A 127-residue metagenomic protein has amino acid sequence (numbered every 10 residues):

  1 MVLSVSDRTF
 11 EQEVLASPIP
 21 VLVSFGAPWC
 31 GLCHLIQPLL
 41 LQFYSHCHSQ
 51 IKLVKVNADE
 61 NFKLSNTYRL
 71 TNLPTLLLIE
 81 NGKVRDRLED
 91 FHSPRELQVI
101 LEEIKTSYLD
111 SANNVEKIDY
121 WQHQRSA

Functional and structural regions predicted by a protein language model:
L3-P20: A short beta-strand-turn-helix
S4-S6, F25, Q37-K63, I79: Thiol-based oxidoreductase modules, predominantly thioredoxin-like and allied folds used for disulfide exchange
E13, L64-T67, I100: CheY-like receiver
I19-V21, F62, Y68-E80: Structural micro-motif
C30-C33: Short cysteine clusters
N72, L77-N113: Non-catalytic, surface beta->alpha helical segment in thiol-disulfide oxidoreductase systems
Y108-A127: CheY-like receiver
